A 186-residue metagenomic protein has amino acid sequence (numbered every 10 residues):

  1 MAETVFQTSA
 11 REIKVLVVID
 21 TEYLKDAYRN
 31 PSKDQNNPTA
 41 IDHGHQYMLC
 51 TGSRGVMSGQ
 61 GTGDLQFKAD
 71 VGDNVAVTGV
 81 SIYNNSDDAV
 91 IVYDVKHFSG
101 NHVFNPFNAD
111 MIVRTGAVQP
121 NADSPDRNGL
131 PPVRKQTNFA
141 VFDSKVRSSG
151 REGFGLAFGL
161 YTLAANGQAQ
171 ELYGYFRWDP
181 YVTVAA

Functional and structural regions predicted by a protein language model:
M1-C50: N-terminal leader/pro-regions and domain N-caps
T8, D70, R147-R151: Surface-exposed coil/turn segments at beta-strand junctions on protein surfaces, enriched
K14-L16, Q66, N74-T78, G153-A157: Beta-strand secondary-structure signal
T21, S81, L160-T162: Short beta-strand segments enriched in hydrophobic/aromatic residues within well-folded beta-rich domains
Q35-T39, G44, S53-Q60, T183-A186: Compositionally biased, intrinsically disordered low-complexity segments enriched in polar/Pro/Gly and often Gln
G55-K145: Extracellular-facing segments of soluble proteins and assemblies that are Gly/Ser/Thr-biased and enriched in aromatics
S148-Q168: Internal, hydrophobic beta-strand segments that form the core of beta-sheet-rich folds
Q168-A186: Short beta-strand elements
